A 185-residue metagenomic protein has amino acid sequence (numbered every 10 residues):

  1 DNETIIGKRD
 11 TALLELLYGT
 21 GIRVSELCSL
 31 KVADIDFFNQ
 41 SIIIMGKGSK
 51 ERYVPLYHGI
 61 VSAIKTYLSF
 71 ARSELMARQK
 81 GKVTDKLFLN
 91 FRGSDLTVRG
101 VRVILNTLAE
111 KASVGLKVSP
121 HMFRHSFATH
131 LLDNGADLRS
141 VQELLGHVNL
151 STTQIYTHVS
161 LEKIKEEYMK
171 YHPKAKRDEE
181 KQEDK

Functional and structural regions predicted by a protein language model:
D1-K185: Conserved catalytic core of the tyrosine transesterase superfamily
